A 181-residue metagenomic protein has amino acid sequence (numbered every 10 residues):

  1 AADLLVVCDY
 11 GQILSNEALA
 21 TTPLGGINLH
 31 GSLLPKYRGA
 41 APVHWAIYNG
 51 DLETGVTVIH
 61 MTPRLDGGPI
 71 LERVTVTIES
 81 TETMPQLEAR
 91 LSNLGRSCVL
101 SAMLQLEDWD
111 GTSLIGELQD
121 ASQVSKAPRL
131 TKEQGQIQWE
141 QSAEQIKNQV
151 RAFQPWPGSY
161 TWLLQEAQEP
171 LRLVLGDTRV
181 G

Functional and structural regions predicted by a protein language model:
L4-K126: Donor/substrate-binding cores of folate-linked one-carbon enzymes
A121-G181: Internal anion-binding site segments
